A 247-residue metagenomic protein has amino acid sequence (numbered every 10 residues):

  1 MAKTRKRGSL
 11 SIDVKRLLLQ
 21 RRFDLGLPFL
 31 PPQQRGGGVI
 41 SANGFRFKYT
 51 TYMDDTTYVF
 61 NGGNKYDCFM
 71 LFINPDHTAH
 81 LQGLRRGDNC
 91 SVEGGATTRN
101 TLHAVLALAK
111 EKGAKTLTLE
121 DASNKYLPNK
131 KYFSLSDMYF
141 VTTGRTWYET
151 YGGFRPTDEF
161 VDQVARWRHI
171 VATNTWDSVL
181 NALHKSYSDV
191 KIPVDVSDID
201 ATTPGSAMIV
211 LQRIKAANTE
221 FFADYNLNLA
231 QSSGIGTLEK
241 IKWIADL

Functional and structural regions predicted by a protein language model:
A2-L247: Non-catalytic substrate-recognition and accessory regions of acyl/acetyltransferase enzymes
